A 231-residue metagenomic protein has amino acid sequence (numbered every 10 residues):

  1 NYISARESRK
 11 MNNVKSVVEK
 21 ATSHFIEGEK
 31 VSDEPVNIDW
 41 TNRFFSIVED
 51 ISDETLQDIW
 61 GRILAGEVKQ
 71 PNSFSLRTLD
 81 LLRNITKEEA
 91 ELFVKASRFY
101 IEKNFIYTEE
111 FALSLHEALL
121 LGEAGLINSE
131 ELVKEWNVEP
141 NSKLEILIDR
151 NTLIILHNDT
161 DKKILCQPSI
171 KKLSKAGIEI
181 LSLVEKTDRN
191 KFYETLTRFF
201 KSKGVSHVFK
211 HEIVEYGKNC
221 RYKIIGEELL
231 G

Functional and structural regions predicted by a protein language model:
N1-L64: Eukaryotic partner-binding/assembly regions in large regulatory complexes
R6, F44-V48, R77, L81 (+2 more regions): Non-transmembrane, amphipathic alpha-helical segments
G66-P71, T78: Alpha-helical cores of eukaryotic small-GTPase signaling modules
F74-Y107: Short amphipathic alpha-helical interface segments
E89, G122, L144-I148: Eukaryote-specific, cytoplasm-facing alpha-helical/coiled-coil scaffolding segments in long proteins
A112-N128, V133: Basic amphipathic alpha-helical segments that dock to polyanions
W136-V205: Short, amphipathic alpha-helical interaction segments positioned at domain boundaries
E194-G231: Extended, compositionally biased alpha-helical segments that mediate assembly or anchoring
